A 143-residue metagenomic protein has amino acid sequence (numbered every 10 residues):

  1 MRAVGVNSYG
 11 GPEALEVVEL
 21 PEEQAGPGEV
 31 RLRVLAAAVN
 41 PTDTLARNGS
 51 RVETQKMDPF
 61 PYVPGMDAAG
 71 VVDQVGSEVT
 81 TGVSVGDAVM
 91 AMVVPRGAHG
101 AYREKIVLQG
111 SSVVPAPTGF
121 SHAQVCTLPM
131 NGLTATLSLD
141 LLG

Functional and structural regions predicted by a protein language model:
M1-V4: Short structural boundary motif marking the start of a folded domain
Y9-G10, A38-N40, P95, S112-V114: Active-site/binding-pocket entry motifs
G10-V17, P41-T42, T80: Short N-terminal binding/cap micro-motifs at the start of the first secondary-structure element
G11-V17, V52-T54, R96, L133: Short gly/ser/thr-rich secondary-structure transition/capping motifs
P21-A38, R51-P95: Glycine-rich beta-strand-centered segment in the early N-terminal region that forms part of a ligand/cofactor-binding
T42-N48: Cytochrome P450 core scaffold surrounding the K-helix E-X-X-R motif and the conserved "meander" helix-loop region
M57, M66, M90-G143: NAD(P)H dinucleotide-binding glycine-rich loop of Rossmann-like/cofactor-binding domains, especially the beta1-alpha1
